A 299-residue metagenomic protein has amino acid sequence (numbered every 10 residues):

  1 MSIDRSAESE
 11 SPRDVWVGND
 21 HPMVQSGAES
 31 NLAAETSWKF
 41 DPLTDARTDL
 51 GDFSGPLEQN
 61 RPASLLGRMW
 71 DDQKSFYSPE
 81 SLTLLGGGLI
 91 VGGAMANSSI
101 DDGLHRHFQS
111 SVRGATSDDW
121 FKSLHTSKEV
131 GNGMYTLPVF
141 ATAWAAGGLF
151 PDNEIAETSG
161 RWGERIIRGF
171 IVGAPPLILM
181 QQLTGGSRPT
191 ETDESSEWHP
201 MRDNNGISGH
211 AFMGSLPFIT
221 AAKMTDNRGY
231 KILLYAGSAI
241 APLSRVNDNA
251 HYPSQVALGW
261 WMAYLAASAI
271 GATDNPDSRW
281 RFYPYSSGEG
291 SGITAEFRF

Functional and structural regions predicted by a protein language model:
M1-E154, Q182-L183, T192-M201, M213 (+2 more regions): N-terminal targeting leaders of membrane proteins
A63, T83-L84, G160-G169, Y230-L233 (+1 more regions): Alpha-helical transmembrane segments of integral membrane proteins
S99, F170-E191: Transmembrane alpha-helix/helix-exit interface in multi-pass inner-membrane proteins
T126-G131, G163, I167, N205-S208: Hydrophobic alpha-helical transmembrane segments of multi-pass membrane proteins
A146, P176, M180, T184 (+2 more regions): Alpha-helical membrane-inserting segments
F150-P176: Interfacial segments of alpha-helical transmembrane regions
P189-R298: Membrane-embedded catalytic cores of phosphoryl/pyrophosphoryl-handling enzymes
